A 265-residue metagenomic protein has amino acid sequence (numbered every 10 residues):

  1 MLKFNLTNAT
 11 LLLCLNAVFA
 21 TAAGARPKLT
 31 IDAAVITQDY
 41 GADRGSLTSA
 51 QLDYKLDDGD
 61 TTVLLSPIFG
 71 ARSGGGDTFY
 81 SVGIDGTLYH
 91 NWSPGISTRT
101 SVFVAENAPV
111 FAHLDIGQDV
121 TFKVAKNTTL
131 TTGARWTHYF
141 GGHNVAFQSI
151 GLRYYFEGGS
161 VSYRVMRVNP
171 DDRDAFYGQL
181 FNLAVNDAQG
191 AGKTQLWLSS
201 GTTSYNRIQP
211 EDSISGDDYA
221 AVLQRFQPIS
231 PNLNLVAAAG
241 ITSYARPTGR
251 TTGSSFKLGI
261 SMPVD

Functional and structural regions predicted by a protein language model:
M1-T30, V264-D265: Cleavable N-terminal export/targeting peptides
L6-A9, A20, D60-T61, V120 (+2 more regions): Intrinsically disordered/low-complexity terminal segments and short unstructured peptides
T10, G59, A125, E157 (+1 more regions): Residue-level marker of positions within ordered structural domains that often coincide with functionally constrained
G24-T37, D58-L65, P94, T98 (+1 more regions): Transmembrane beta-strand segments of Gram-negative outer membrane beta-barrel proteins
V35-Q51, P67-T87, S101-D119, K123-S255: Outer-membrane beta-barrel translocator/channel fold
Q51-G59: Short, flexible N-terminal segments of the mature chain
A184-V185, I260-D265: Short beta-strand-to-coil "C-cap" segments at the C-terminal boundary of structured domains/repeats, marking
